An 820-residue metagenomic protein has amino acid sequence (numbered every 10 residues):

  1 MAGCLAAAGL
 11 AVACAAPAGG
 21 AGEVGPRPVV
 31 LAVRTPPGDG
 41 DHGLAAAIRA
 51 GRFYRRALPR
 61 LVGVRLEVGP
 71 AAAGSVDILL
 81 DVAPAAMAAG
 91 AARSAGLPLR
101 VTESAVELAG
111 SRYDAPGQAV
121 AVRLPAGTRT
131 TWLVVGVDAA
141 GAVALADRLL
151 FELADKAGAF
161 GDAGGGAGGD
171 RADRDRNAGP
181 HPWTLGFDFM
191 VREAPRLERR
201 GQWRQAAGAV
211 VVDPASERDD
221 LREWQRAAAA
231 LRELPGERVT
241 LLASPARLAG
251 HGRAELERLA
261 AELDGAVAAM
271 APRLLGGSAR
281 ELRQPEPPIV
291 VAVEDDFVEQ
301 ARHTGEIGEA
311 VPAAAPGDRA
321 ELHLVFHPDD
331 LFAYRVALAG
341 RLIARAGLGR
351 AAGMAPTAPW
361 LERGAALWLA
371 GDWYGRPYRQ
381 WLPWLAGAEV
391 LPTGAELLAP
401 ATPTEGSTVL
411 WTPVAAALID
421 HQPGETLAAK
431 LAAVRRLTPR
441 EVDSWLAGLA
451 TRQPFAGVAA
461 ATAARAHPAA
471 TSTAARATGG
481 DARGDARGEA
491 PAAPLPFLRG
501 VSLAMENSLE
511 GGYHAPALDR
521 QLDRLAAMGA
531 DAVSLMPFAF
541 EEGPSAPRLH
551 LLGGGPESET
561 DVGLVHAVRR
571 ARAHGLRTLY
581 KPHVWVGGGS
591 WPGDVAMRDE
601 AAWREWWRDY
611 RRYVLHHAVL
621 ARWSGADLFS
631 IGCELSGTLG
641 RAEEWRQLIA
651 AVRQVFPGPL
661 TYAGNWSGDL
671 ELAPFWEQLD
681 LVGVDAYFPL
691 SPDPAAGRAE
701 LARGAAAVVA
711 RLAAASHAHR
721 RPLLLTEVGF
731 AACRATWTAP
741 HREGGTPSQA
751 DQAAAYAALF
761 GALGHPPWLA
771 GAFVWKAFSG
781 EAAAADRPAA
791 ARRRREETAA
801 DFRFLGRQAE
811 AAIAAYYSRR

Functional and structural regions predicted by a protein language model:
G9-R226: Solvent-exposed alpha-helical segments and adjacent loops that form catalytic or protein-interaction surfaces
I78, P235-T357, R376: Juxtacatalytic substrate-recognition/specificity segment
E306, A310-R319, A333-Y334, A352-R465: Acidic/His/Gly-enriched intrinsically disordered linker/tail segments that often contain short helix/coil "MoRF-like"
A464-R465, A470, A490-L495, Y513 (+2 more regions): Aromatic-rich peripheral "rim/lid" segments of glycoside hydrolase catalytic domains that contact and position glycan
P496-R499, A504, M528-P547, D561-T638 (+2 more regions): Substrate-binding cleft and catalytic face of glycoside hydrolase catalytic domains, especially the flexible beta-alpha
E510-G511, A539-T560, V586-W606, A696 (+2 more regions): Surface-exposed, active-site-proximal loop segments in enzymatic domains
G511-L525, W607-L620, W666-F675, Y756-A762: Short, acidic/polar
T560-D561, H566, A573-H574, K581 (+5 more regions): Glycoside hydrolase catalytic-domain groove-lining segments
